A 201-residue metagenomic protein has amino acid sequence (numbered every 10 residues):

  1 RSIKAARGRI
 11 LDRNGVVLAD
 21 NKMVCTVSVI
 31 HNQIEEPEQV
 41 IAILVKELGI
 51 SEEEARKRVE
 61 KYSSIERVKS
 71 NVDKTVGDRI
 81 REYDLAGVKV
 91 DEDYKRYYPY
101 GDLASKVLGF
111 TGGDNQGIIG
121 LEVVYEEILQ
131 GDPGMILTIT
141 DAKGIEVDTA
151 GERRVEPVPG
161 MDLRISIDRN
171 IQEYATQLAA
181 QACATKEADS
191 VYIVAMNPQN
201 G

Functional and structural regions predicted by a protein language model:
R1-I3, R153: Extreme N-terminal "leader" segments
K4-G49: Juxtamembrane extramembrane loops of integral membrane proteins
A6-R13, E187-N200: A short, well-structured edge-of-sheet supersecondary motif
R13-V16, M23, I30-I34, N71-D73 (+6 more regions): Solvent-exposed coil/turn segments that connect beta secondary-structure elements in extracytoplasmic/periplasmic
Q39-K46, E60-G160: Small/polar-residue-rich segments within soluble enzyme cores
E52-R58, K89-Y94, A184-M196: Surface-exposed patches in mature extracellular/periplasmic domains of secreted proteins
V147-V191: Conserved, well-ordered alpha-helix/loop/beta-strand core segments that scaffold catalytic motifs
